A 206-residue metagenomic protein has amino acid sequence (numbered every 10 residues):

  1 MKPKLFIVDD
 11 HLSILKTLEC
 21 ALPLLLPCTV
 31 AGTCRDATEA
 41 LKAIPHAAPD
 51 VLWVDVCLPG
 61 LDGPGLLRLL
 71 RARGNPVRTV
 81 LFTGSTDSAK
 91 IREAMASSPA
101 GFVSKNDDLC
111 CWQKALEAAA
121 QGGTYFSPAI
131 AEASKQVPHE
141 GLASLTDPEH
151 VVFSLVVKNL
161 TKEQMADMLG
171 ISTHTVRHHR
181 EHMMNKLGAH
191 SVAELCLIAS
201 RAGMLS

Functional and structural regions predicted by a protein language model:
D9, D55-V56, T83: Active-site residues of response regulator receiver
T33, L58-L61: Residue-level signal for the "D+5" position in two-component response regulator receiver
D36, D62-G65: Acidic catalytic/metal-coordinating carboxylates
A47-W53, L58: Active-site beta3 strand of CheY-like receiver
P64-P76: Short amphipathic alpha-helix used as the core "switch/output" element in two-component signaling
A89-D147, V151, M204: Short, flexible helix-to-coil linker/hinge segments that flank and couple to helix-turn-helix
K135, H139-H174: Helix-turn-helix DNA-binding segment
T161-E194: Recognition helix of helix-turn-helix DNA-binding domains
